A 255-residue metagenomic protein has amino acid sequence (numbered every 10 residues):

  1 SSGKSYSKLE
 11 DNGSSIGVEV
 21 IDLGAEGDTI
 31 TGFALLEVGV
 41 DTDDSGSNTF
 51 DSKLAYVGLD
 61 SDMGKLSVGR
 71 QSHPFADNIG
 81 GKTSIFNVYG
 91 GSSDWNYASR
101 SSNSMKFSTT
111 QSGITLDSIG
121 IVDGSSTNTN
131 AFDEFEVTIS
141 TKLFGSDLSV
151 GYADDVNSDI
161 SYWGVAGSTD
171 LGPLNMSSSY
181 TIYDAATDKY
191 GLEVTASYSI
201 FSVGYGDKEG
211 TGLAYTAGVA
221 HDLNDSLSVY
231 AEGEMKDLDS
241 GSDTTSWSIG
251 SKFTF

Functional and structural regions predicted by a protein language model:
S1-F255: Outer-membrane beta-barrel proteins
